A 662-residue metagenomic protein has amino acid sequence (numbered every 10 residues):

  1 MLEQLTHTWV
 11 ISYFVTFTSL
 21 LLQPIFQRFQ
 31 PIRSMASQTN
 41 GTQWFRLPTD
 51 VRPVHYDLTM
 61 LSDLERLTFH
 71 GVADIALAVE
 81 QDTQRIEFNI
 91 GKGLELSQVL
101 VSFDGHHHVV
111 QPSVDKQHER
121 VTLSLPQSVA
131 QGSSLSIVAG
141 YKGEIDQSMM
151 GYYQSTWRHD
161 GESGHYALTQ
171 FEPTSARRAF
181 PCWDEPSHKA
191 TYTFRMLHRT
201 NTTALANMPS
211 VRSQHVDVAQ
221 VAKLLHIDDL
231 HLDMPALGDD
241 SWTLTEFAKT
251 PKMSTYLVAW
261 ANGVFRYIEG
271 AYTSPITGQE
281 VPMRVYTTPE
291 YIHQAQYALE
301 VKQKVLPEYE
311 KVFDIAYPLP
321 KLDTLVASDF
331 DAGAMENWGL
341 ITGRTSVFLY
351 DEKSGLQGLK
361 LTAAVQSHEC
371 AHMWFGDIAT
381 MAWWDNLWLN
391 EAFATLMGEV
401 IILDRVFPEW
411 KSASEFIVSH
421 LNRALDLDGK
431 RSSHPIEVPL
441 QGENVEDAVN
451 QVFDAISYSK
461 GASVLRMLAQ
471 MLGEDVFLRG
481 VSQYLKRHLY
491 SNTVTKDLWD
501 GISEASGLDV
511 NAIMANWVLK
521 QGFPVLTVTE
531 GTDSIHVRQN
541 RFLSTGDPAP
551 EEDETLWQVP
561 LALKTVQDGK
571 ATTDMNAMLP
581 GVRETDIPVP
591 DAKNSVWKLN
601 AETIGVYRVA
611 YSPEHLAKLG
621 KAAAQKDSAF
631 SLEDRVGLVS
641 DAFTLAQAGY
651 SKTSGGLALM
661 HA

Functional and structural regions predicted by a protein language model:
S19-L22, F29-V72, D82, S97 (+4 more regions): N-terminal, polar/Ser/Thr-rich
L22, R195-H198, A206, Q214 (+8 more regions): Non-catalytic accessory/interaction domains
I32-M35, Y166, F247, P275-P550: Hydrophobic alpha-helical and helix-loop surface patches within well-folded domains that function as non-catalytic
W44-P48, Q131, G140-T193, A271 (+3 more regions): Glycine/proline-rich low-complexity spacer/linker segments in large multi-domain proteins
G71, Q170-T174, P181-S367, L396-E399 (+5 more regions): Hydrophobic helix-coil surface modules that form long, contiguous segments used for peptide/substrate interaction
V72-F88: Ligand-binding face of N-terminal immunoglobulin V-set domains in extracellular IgSF glycoproteins
G93-R158, P181-D184, D233, L237-D239 (+1 more regions): A surface-exposed beta-strand-loop module
